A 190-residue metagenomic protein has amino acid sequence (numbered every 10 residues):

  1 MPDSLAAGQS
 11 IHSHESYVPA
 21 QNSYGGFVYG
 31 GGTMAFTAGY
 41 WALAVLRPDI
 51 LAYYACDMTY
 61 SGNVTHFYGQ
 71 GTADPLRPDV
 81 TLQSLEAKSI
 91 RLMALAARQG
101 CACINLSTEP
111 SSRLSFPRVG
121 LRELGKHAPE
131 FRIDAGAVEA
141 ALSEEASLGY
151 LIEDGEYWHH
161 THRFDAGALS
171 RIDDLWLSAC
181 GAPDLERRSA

Functional and structural regions predicted by a protein language model:
M1-A190: Metal-ion/cofactor- or nucleotide/acyl-coenzyme-handling active-site neighborhoods
